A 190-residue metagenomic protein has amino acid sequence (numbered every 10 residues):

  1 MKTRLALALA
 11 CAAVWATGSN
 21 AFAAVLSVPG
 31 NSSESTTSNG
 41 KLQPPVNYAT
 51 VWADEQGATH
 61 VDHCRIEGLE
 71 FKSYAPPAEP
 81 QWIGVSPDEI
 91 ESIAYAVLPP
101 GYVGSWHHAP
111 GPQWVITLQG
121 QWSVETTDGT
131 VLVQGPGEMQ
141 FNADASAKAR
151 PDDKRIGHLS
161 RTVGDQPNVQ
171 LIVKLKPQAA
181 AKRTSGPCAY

Functional and structural regions predicted by a protein language model:
M1-L7: Bacterial N-terminal signal peptides that target proteins for export
A8-N20: Bacterial N-terminal signal peptides
A24-E89, S185-Y190: A short, N-terminal "cap"/entry segment at the start of jelly-roll beta-barrel domains of the cupin/DSBH fold
D54-E55, L118, T127: Short, ordered coil/turn segments that flank beta-strands lining enzyme active or ligand-binding pockets
I66-L69, S73-P80, E91-A109, Q134 (+2 more regions): Conserved short histidine dyad/triad with adjacent acidic residue
V97-P99, H108-V124: Short, conserved beta-strand element in jelly-roll/cupin
D128-S146: Short acidic-glycine-tyrosine-enriched beta hairpin
F141, A149-A179: A short hydrophobic beta-strand segment most commonly corresponding to one strand of the jelly-roll/cupin
